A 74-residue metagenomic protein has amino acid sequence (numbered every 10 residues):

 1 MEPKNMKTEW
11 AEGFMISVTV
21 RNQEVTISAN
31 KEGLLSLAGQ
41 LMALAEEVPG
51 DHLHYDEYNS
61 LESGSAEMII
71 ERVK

Functional and structural regions predicted by a protein language model:
M1-K74: Positively charged, low-complexity terminal tracts and the immediately adjacent first secondary-structure elements
